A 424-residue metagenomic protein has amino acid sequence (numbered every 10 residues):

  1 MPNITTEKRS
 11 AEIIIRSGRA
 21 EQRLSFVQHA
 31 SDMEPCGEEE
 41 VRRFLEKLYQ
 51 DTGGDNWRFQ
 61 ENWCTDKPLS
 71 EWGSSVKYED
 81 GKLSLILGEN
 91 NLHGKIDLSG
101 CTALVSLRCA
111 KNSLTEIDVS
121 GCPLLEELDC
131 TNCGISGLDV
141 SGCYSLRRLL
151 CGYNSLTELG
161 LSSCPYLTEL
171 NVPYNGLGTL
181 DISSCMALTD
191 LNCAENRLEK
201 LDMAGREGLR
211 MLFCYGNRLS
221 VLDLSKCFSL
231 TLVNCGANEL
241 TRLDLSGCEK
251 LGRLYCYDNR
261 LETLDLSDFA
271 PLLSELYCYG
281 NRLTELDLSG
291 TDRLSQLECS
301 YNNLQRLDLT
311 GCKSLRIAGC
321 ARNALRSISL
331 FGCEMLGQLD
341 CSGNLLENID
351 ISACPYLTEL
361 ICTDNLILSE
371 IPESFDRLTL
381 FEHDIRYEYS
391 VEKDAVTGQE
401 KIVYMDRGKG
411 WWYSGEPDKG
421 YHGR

Functional and structural regions predicted by a protein language model:
M1-I4, K8-R9, I14, A30-S106 (+8 more regions): N-terminal capping/linker segments that flank leucine-rich repeat
A20-D32: C-terminal edge beta-strand
L83-L87, L107-C109, E126-C130, R147-C151 (+13 more regions): Conserved hydrophobic beta-strand positions in leucine-rich repeat
N90, N112, C133, N154 (+10 more regions): Consensus "Asn ladder" position of solenoid repeat domains
K95-I96, I117, L138, L159 (+10 more regions): Canonical leucine-rich repeat
C101-L104, C122-L125, C143-L146, C164-L167 (+11 more regions): Leucine-rich repeat
T115, S120, S141, T157-E158 (+10 more regions): Thr-biased low-complexity repeat/linker tracts and other Thr-enriched repetitive architectures
K313, I317-E373: Ankyrin-repeat and related helical/solenoid repeat scaffolds used for protein-protein interactions
